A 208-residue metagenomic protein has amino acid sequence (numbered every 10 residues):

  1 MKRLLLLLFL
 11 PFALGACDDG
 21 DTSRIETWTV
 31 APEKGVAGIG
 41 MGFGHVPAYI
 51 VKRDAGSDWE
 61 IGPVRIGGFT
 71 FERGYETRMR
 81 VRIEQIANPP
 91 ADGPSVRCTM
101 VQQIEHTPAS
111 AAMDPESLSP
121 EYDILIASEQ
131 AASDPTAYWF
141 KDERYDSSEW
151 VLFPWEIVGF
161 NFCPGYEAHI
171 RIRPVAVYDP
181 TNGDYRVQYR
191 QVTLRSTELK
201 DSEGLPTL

Functional and structural regions predicted by a protein language model:
M1-L4: Positively charged n-region of N-terminal signal peptides that target proteins for export
A13-A16: C-terminal motif of bacterial Sec signal peptides marking the signal peptidase cleavage site
D18-G20: Bacterial signal peptide processing site
S23-G44, M113-D134: Structural detector for short beta-strands of small beta-barrel domains
D58-F69, E149-G159: N-terminal post-signal-peptidase region of extra-cytosolic proteins
Y75-I86, Y166-D179: Flexible glycine-rich surface loops and low-complexity tracts that mediate binding to linear polymers
Q85-S95, V177-Q188: Short, Lys/Arg- and Gly-enriched loop/turn segments at beta-strand edges
S95-Y122, V187-L208: Short peripheral tails and domain-boundary helices/loops at the edges of structured domains
